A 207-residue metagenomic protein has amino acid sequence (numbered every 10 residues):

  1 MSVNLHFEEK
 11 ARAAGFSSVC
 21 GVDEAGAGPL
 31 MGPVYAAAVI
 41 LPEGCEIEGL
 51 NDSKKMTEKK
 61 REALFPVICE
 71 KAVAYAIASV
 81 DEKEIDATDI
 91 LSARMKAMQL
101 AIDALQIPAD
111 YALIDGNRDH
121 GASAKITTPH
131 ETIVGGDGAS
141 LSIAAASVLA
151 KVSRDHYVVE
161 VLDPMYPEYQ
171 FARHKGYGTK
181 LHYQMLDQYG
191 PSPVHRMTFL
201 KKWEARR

Functional and structural regions predicted by a protein language model:
M1-R207: RNase H-like, Mg2+-dependent phosphodiesterase core, and more generally RNA phosphate-backbone-engaging helix-loop
